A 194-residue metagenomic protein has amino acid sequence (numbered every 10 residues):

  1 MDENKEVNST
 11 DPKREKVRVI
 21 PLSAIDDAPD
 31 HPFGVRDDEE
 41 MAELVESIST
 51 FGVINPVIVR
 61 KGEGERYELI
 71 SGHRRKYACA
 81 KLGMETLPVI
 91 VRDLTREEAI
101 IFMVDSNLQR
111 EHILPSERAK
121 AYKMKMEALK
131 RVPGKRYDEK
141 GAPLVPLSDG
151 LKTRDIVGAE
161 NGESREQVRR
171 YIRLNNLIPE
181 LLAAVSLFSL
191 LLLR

Functional and structural regions predicted by a protein language model:
M1-R92, E98-H112: Short, charged/polar connector segments at secondary-structure boundaries
F33-V35, M41, Y77-N176: Amphipathic, charge-rich alpha-helical segments that serve as recognition/docking helices
G52, V57, K130-P133, I178: Structural motif corresponding to the C-terminal cap of alpha-helices
P179-R194: Short Lys/Arg-enriched helix C-cap and helix-to-coil transition segments that create basic nucleic-acid-contact patches
